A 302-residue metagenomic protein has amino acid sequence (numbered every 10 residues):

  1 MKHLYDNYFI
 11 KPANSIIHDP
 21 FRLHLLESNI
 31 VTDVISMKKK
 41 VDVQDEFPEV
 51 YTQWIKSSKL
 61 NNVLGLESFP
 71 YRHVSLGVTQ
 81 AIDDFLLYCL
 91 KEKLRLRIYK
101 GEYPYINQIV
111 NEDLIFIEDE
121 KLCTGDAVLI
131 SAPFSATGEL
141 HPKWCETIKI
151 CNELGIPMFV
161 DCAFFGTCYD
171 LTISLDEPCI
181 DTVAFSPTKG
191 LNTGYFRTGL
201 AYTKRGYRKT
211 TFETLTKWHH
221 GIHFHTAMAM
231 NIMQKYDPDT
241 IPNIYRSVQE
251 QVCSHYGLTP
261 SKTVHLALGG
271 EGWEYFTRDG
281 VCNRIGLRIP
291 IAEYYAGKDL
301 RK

Functional and structural regions predicted by a protein language model:
H3-K302: PLP-dependent class I/II
